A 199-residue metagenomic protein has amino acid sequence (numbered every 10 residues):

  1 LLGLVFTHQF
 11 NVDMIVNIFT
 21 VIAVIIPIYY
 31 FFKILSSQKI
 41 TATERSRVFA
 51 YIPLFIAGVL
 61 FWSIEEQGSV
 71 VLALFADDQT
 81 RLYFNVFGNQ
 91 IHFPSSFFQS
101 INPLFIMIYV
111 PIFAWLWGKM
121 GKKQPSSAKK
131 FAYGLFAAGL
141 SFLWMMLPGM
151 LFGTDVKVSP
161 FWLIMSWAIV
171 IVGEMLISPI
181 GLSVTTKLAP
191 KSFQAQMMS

Functional and structural regions predicted by a protein language model:
L1-A73, D77-Y83, F113, W117-K123: Intracellular loop-helix junctions on the cytosolic face of multi-pass helical membrane proteins
N11, V71, F93-P94, S159: Short, solvent-exposed coil/turn linker segments
A42-V48, G88, H92, G153-K157: Helix-boundary and loop/linker segments of multi-pass membrane transporters
A50-I64, S95-T186, P190-S199: Membrane-embedded alpha-helical bundles of multi-pass transporters/translocases, especially carrier/permease families
L72, F87-I91, A128-K130: Short coil/turn segments at secondary-structure boundaries
D77-S96: Short extramembrane helix-to-coil loop segments that connect adjacent transmembrane helices in Major
